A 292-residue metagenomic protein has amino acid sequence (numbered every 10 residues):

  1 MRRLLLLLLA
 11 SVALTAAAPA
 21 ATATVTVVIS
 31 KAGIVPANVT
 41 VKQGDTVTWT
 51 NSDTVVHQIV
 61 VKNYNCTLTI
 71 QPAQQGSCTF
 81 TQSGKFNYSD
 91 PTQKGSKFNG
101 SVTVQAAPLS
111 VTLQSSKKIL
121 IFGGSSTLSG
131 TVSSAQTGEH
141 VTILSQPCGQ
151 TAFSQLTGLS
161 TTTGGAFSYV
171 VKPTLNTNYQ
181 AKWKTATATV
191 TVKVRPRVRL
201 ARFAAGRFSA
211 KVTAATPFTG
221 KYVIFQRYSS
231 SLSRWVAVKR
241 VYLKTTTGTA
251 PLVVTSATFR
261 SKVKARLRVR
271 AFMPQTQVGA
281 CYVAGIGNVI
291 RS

Functional and structural regions predicted by a protein language model:
M1-L4: Positively charged n-region of N-terminal signal peptides that target proteins for export
L6-A16: Bacterial N-terminal signal peptides
T22-Q43, L109-V111: N-terminal edge beta-strand
V25-V28, I70-L109, L175: Extracellular/periplasmic metallocenter environments
A37-V55, Q75-Q82, F86-S89: Beta-strand cores of secreted/periplasmic/IMS beta-sandwich domains, seen most often in copper-related folds
S52-V55, G95, P147-Q150: Acidic glycine-/aspartate-rich tracts in secreted/extracellular proteins
V55-N63: Short, Lys/Arg- and Gly-enriched loop/turn segments at beta-strand edges
A107-S292: Low-complexity, Ser/Thr/Pro-rich intrinsically disordered linker/stalk segments at domain junctions
